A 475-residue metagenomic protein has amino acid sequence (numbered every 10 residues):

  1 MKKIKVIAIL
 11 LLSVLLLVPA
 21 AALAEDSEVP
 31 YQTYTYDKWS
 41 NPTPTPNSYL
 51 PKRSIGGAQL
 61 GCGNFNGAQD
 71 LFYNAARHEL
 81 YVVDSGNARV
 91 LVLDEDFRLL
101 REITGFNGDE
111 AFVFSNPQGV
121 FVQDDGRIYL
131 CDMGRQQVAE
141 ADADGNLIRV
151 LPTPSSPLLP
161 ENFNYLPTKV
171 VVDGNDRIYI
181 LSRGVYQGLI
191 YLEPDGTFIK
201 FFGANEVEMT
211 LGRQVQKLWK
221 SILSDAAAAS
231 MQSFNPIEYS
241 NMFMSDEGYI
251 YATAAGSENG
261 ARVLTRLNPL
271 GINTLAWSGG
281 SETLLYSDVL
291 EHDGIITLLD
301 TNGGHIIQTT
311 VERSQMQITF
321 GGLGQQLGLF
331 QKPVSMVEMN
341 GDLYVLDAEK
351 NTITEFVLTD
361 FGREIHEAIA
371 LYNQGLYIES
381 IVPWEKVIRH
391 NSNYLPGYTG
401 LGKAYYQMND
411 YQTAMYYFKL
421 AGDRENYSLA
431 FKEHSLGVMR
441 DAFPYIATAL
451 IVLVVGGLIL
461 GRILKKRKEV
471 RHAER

Functional and structural regions predicted by a protein language model:
M1-A8: Bacterial N-terminal signal peptides that target proteins for export
I9-V18: Bacterial N-terminal signal peptides
P19-L23: Hydrophobic, regular-secondary-structure patches
A24-Y411, S428-R475: Eukaryotic scaffold repeat domains enriched in small/polar residues
R389, G422-D423: Amphipathic alpha-helical segments of tetratricopeptide repeats
